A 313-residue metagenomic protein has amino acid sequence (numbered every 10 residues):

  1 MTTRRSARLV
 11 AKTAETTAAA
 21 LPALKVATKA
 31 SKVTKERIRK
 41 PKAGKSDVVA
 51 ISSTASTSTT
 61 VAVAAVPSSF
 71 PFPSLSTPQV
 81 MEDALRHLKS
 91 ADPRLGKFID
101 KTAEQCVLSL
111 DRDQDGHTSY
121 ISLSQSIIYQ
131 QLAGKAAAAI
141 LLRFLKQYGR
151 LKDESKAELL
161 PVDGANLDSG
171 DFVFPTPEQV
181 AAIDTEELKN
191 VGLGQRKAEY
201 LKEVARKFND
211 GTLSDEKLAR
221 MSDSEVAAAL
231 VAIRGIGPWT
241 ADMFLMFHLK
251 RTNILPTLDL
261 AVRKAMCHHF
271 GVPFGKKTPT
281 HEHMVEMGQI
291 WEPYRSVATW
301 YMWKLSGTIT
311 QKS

Functional and structural regions predicted by a protein language model:
T2-R220, E286-S313: N-terminal polyanion-binding entry modules of DNA glycosylases/AP lyases and select other DNA-binding proteins
G116-H117, I121, A219, I233 (+2 more regions): Residue-level marker of regulatory loop/turn positions in helix-turn-helix DNA-binding domains and in histidine
Q125-I128, E203-R206, M221-H268: Catalytic DNA-binding helix-loop module of base-excision-repair DNA glycosylases/AP lyases
L193, L213, G235-I236, V272: Helix N-cap/coil-helix junction residues
F247-H248, H281-M287: Small/polar glycine-rich anion-binding or flexible loop at a beta-alpha turn
V272-H281: Short, charged, surface-exposed loops that flank catalytic or proteolytic processing sites
